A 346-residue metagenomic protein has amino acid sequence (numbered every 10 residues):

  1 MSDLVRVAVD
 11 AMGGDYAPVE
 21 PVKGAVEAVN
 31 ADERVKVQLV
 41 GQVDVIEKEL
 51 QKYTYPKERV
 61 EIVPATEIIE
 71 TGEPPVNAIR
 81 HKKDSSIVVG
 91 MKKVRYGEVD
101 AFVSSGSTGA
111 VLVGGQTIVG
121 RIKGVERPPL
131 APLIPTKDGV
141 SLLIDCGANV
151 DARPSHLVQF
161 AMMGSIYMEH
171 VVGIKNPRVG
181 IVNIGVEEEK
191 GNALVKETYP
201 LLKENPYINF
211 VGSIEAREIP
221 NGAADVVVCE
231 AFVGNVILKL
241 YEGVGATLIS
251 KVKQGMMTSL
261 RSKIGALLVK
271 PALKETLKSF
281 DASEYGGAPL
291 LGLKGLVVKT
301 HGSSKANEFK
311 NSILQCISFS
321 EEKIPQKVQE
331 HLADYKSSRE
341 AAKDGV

Functional and structural regions predicted by a protein language model:
M1-V9, D15-V19, E47-K48, Y53 (+3 more regions): N-terminal charge/polar-biased segments
A8-V19, A148-V158, K299-A306: Short, glycine-rich nucleotide/cofactor-binding loops
A17-P21, D84-G97, A101-G115, R121-I122 (+7 more regions): Short glycine/serine/threonine-rich phosphate/pyrophosphate-binding segments that cradle anionic phosphate groups
V19-E20, D32, K36-Q38, V43-E47 (+3 more regions): Glycine-rich phosphate/diphosphate-binding loop of Rossmann-like nucleotide-binding domains
E20-T71: N-terminal glycine-rich anion-binding loop in soluble enzyme alpha/beta folds
Y55-V99: Phosphate/nucleotide-donor binding subsite
Q116-P129, L133-L143, A223-V227, A231-A341: Glycine-rich phosphate/nucleotide-binding loop
